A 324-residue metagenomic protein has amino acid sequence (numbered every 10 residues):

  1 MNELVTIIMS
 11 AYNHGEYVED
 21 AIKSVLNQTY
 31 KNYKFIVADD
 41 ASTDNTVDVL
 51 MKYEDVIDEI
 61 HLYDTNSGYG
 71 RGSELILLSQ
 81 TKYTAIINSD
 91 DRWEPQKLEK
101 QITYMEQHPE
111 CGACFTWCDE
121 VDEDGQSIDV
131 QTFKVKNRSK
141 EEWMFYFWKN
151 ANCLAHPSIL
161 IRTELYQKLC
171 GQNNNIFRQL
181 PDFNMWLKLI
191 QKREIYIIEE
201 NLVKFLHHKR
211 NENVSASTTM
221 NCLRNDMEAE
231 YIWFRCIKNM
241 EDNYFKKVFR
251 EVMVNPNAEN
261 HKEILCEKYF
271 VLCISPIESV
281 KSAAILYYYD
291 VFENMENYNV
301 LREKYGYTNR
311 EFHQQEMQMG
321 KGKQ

Functional and structural regions predicted by a protein language model:
M1-L26: N-proximal low-complexity "stem/linker" segments adjacent to membrane-targeting elements
N2-T6, L26-V37, N45, V56-E59: Short loop->beta transition adjacent to catalytic acidic/histidine clusters or analogous donor-positioning motifs
E16-E19, D44-K52, R71, R92 (+1 more regions): Acidic helix N-cap motif at the loop->helix transition within catalytic regions of sugar-transfer enzymes
S24, D39-D48, T65, N88: A conserved acidic beta->alpha catalytic loop
S42, R250-Q324: Membrane-interface aromatic/basic loop that binds lipid-linked glycans or pyrophosphate carriers, typified by
Y63-Q80, I86, K100, W143: Glycine-rich, basic loop-to-helix element that forms the pyrophosphate-binding segment of sugar-nucleotide handling
L77, T116, V135-E251: Conserved nucleotide-sugar donor-binding catalytic segment
Q96-D129: Conserved donor NDP-sugar-binding/catalytic core segment of glycosyltransferases
